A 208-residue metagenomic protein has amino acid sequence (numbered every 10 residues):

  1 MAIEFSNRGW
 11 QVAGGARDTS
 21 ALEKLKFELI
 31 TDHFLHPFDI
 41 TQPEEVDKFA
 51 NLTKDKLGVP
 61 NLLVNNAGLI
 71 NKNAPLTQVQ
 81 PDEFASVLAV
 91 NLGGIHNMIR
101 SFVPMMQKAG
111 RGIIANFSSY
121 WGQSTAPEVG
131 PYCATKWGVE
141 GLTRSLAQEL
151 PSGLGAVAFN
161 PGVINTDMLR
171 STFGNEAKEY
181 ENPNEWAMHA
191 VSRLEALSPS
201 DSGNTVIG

Functional and structural regions predicted by a protein language model:
M1-V12: Canonical Rossmann dinucleotide-binding motif of NAD(H)/NADP(H)-dependent dehydrogenases/reductases, specifically
P37-K48, P81: The beta1-alpha1 cofactor-binding region of Rossmann-like NAD(H)/NADP(H)-dependent oxidoreductases
A74-L76, E83-A85: Substrate-binding pocket helix/loop in short-chain dehydrogenase/reductase
V79, T125-C133, S145, T172: Active-site loop-to-helix junction immediately N-terminal to the catalytic Tyr of the SDR YXXXK motif in Rossmann-fold
I99, T135: Active-site helix of classical SDR
S119: Residue(s) in the substrate-gating loop at a strand-loop-helix junction that position the organic substrate next
S152-L154, A158-F159, I164-T166, N175-G208: C-terminal helical subdomain
